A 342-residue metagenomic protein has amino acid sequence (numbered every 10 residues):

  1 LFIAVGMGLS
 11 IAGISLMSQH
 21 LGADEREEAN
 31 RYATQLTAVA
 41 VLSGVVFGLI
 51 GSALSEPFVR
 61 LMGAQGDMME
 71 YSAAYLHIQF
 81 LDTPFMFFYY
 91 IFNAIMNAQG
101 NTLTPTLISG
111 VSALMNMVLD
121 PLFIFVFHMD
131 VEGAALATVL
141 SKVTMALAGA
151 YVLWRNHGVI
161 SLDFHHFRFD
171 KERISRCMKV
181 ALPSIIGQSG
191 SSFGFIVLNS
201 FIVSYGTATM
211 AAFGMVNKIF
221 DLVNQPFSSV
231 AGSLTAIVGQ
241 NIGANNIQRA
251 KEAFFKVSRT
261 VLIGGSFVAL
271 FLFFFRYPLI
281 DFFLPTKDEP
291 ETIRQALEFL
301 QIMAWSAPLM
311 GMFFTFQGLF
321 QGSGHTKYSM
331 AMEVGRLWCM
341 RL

Functional and structural regions predicted by a protein language model:
L1, V5, V41-A53, P84 (+13 more regions): Generic alpha-helical transmembrane segments of integral inner-membrane proteins, especially permease/transport modules
L1-L49, M86-P105, A212-R276, M310-S329: Small-residue-rich hydrophobic transmembrane alpha-helices
M17-P84, V126-L182, V238-S306: Short alpha-helical transmembrane segments in multi-pass integral membrane proteins
V59-G66, L122-M129, S189-L222, Q240-N241 (+1 more regions): Helix-terminus/linker motif at the lipid-water interface of multi-pass membrane proteins
I78, Y89, S112, S141-M145 (+4 more regions): Transmembrane helical elements of multi-pass membrane transporters/channels
T106-L107, A135-L136, M178, M330-A331: Hydrophobic alpha-helical transmembrane segments
L262, D288-E289, I293-L342: C-terminal transmembrane helix pair
